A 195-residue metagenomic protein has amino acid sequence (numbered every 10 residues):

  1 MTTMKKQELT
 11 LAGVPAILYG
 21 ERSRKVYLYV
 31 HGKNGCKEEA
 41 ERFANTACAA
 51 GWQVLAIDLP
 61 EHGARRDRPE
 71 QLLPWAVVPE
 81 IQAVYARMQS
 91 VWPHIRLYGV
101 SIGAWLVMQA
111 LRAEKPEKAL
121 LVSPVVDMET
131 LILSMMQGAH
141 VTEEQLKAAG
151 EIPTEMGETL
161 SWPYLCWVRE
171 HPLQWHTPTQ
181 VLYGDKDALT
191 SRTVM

Functional and structural regions predicted by a protein language model:
M1-E21: N-terminal cap/lid segment of alpha/beta-hydrolase-fold proteins
L28-G32, Y183-G184: The conserved beta1-alpha1 loop
K33-N45, T193: The serine-hydrolase catalytic nucleophile loop
A44-D67: Conserved alpha/beta-hydrolase
H62-V91: Catalytic nucleophile-loop/oxyanion-hole region of alpha/beta-hydrolase and closely related hydrolase-like folds
L97-G99, V122: Short beta-strand immediately N-terminal to the catalytic nucleophile in serine-hydrolase-like folds
G99-V107: Gly/Ala-rich beta-loop-alpha elbow adjacent to hydrolase catalytic centers
E114-V194: The alpha/beta-hydrolase serine catalytic core
